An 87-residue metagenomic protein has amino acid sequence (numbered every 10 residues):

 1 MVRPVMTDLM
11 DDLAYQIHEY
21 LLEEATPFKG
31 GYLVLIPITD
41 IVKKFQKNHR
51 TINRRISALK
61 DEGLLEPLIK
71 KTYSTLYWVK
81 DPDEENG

Functional and structural regions predicted by a protein language model:
M1-V2, M6, K43, D83-G87: Short intrinsically disordered terminal tails
T7-L35: Short helix->loop/beta-hairpin flanking segments within DNA-binding domains
M10, K70-G87: Short, cationic-aromatic polyanion-contact patches
Y32-F45: A short alpha-helical element within helix-turn-helix/winged-helix DNA-binding domains across DNA-binding proteins
R55: Residues in the recognition helix of alpha-helical DNA-binding motifs
K60-K70: A short, conserved structural fragment
